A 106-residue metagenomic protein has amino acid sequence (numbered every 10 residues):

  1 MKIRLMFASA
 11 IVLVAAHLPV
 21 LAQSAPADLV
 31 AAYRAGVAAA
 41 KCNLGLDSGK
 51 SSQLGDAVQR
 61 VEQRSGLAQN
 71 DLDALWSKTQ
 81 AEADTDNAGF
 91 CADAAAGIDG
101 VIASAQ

Functional and structural regions predicted by a protein language model:
M1-F7: Bacterial N-terminal signal peptides that target proteins for export
K2, V12, P26-A27: A glycine-rich, aromatic-flanked flexible loop/lid motif
A8-H17: Bacterial N-terminal signal peptides
I11, S24, Q80: Generic anion/oxyanion-binding catalytic loop in active/binding sites
L18-A22: Sec/Tat signal peptide C-region and signal peptidase I cleavage site
Q23-G66: Short N-proximal segments of mature Sec-exported proteins
K50-Q106: Compact alpha-helical subdomains of small soluble proteins
